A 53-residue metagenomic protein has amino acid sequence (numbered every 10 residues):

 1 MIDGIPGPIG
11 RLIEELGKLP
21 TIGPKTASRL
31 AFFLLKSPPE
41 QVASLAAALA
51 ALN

Functional and structural regions predicted by a protein language model:
M1-P20: Extended, structured, electrostatic nucleic-acid-contact surfaces
S28-A31, A46: Short, well-structured alpha-helical segments
L34: Long, charge-dense, solvent-exposed interaction surfaces that engage phosphate-rich ligands
L45-N53: Short, flexible, mixed-charge glycine/proline-rich loop motifs that serve as phosphate/nucleic-acid-contacting
